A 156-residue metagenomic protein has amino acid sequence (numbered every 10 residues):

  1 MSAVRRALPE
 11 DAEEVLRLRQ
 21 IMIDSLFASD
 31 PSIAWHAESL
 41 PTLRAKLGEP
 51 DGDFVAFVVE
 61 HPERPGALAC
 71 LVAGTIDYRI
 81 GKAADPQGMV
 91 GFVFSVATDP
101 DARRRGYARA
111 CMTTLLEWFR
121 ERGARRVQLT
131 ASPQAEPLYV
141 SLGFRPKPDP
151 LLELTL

Functional and structural regions predicted by a protein language model:
A3-R17, A28: A short beta-loop-alpha structural element at the N-terminal edge of CoA-dependent acyl/N-acetyltransferase catalytic
I23-R44: Conserved GNAT-fold acetyl-CoA-binding loop/helix
R44-V58, F92: A short helix-loop-beta-strand connector motif used in the catalytic cores of GNAT acetyltransferases and, in some
V58, G66-I76, F92, A97: Conserved beta-strand in the GNAT
I76-K82, G88, Q128-T130, Q134 (+2 more regions): Conserved catalytic-core motifs of GNAT/GCN5-like acyltransferases
A84-P100: Conserved acetyl-CoA binding element of GNAT-fold acetyltransferases
A102-T114: Conserved acetyl-CoA pyrophosphate-binding loop and the N-cap/start of the following alpha-helix in GNAT-like
M112, F119-A131: Conserved GNAT acetyl-CoA-binding A-motif
